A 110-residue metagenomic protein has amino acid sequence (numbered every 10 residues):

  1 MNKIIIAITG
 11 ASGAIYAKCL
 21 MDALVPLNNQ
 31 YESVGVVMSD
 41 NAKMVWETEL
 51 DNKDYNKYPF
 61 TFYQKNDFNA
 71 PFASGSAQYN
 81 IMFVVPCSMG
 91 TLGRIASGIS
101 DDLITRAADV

Functional and structural regions predicted by a protein language model:
M1-V110: A cross-family phosphate/adenosyl-ligand binding-site feature
